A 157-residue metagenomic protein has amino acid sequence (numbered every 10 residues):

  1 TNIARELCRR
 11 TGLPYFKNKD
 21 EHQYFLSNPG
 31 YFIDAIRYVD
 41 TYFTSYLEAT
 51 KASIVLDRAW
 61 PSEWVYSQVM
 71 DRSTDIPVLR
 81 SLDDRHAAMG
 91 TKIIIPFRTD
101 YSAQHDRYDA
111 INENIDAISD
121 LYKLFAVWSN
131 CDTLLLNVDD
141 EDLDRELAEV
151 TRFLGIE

Functional and structural regions predicted by a protein language model:
T1-N2: Walker A/P-loop
R5-T50: Conserved substrate/cofactor phosphate-moiety recognition/catalytic segment in nucleotide-dependent phosphotransferases
E6, A110-E157: NTP-dependent small-molecule kinase module
L13, A87-K92, S129-D132: Short glycine-/polar-rich loops that comprise or flank the Walker A/P-loop and associated switch/sensor motifs
F16, K92-P96, L134-L136: Hydrophobic/aromatic beta-strand patches that form the interior of the parallel beta-sheet core in alpha/beta enzyme
K19-D34, S62-T74, R107-D109: Surface-exposed cleft-lining segments at the edges of enzyme active sites
A35-F43, S73-L82, N112-D120: Well-ordered, non-membrane alpha-helical segments in soluble/globular domains
L56-A59, D75-D106: Conserved phosphate-donor/acceptor-positioning beta-strand/loop module used by diverse small-molecule
